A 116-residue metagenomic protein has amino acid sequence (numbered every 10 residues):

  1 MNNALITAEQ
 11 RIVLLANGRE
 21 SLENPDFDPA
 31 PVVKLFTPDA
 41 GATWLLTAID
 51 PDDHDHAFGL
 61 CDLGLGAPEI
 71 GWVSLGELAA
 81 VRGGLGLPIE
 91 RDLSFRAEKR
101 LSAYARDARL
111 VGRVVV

Functional and structural regions predicted by a protein language model:
M1-A40, G112-V116: N-terminal domain-onset segments
M1-N2, A16, H54, C61 (+2 more regions): Intrinsic-disorder/low-complexity regions
L46-G84: Acidic, aromatic-enriched beta-alpha/helix-loop junctions
P68-V116: Helix-rich interaction surfaces within compact, conserved domain-sized segments that mediate assembly or partner
